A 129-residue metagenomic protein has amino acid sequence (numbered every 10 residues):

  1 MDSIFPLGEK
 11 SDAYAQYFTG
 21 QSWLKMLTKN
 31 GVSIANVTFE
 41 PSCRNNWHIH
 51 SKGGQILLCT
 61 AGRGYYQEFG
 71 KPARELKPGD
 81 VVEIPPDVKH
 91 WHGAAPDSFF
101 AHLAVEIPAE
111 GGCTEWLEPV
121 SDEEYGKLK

Functional and structural regions predicted by a protein language model:
M1-S33, N46, E115-K129: A short, N-terminal "cap"/entry segment at the start of jelly-roll beta-barrel domains of the cupin/DSBH fold
L24-K25, Y66, H102: Short hydrophobic/aromatic-rich beta-strand segments that constitute the beta-sheet cores of beta-sandwich/beta-barrel
N30-V32, K52, K71, D97-S98 (+1 more regions): Short strand-connecting beta-turns/loops that link adjacent beta-strands
S33-S51: Conserved short histidine dyad/triad with adjacent acidic residue
N36, I49, T60, E68-G70 (+3 more regions): Residue-level recognition of conserved beta-strand positions in structured domain cores
F39-S42, L76-D97: Conserved metal-binding segment of the jelly-roll/cupin
R44, S51-P78, V88: A short beta-strand-loop-beta hairpin characteristic of the jelly-roll/cupin
I56, D97-W116: A short hydrophobic beta-strand segment most commonly corresponding to one strand of the jelly-roll/cupin
